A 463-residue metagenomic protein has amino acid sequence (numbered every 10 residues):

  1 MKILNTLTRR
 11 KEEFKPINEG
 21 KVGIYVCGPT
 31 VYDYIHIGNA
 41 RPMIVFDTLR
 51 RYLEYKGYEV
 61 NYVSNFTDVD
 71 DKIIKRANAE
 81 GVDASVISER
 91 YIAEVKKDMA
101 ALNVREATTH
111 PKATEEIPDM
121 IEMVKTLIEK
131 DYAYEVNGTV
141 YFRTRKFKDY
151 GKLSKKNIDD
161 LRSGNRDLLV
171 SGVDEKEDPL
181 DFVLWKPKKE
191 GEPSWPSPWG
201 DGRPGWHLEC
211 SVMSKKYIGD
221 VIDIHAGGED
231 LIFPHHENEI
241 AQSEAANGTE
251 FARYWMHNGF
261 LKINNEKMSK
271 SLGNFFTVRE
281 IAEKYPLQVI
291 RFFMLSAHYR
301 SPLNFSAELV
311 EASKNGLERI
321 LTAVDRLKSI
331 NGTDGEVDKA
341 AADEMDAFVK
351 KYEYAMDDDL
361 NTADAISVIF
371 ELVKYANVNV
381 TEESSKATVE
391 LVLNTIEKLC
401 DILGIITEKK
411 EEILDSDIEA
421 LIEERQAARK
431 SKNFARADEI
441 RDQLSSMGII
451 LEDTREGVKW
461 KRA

Functional and structural regions predicted by a protein language model:
M1-Y32, D47, P118-K328: Alpha-helical recognition segments enriched in aromatics with Gly/Pro capping that present substrate-recognition
T8-E13, I17-R105, E456-W460: N-terminal, positively charged nucleic-acid-binding surface of large information/translation enzymes
Y58, Y132, I449: Short phosphate-binding/catalytic loops that engage adenosine nucleotides
F66-D70, I92-V95, R105-M120, N137-F147: Short, glycine/charge-rich beta-strand/loop segments that flank catalytic centers and engage negatively charged groups
N78-A84, T108-T114, G228: The substrate-binding groove and active-site-proximal loops of carbohydrate-active enzymes, especially glycoside
K267, N274-A463: Structural preference for alpha-helix termini/caps and helix-kink/transition segments
